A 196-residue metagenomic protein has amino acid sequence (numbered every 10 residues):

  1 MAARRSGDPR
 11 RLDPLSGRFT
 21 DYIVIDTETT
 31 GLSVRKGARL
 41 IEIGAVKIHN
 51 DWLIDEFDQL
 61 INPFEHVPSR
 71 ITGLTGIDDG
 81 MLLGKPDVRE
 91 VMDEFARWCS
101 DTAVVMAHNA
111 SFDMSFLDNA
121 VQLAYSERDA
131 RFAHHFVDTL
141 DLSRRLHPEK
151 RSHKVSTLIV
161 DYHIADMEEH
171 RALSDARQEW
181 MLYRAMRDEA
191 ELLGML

Functional and structural regions predicted by a protein language model:
A2-Q122, S126-A133, P148-H170: Conserved non-catalytic scaffold segment of RNase H-like nuclease domains
A130-S143: Conserved beta-strand -> loop -> alpha-helix junction used to position metal-binding or nucleic-acid-contacting
D141-R144, V160, M181-R184: Generic alpha-helical structural context detector
R171-R184: Acidic, divalent-metal-coordinating active-site segment for phosphoryl/phosphodiester hydrolysis, typified by short
M186-L196: Mixed-charge, glycine-rich, non-catalytic linkers/tails in nucleic-acid processing enzymes
